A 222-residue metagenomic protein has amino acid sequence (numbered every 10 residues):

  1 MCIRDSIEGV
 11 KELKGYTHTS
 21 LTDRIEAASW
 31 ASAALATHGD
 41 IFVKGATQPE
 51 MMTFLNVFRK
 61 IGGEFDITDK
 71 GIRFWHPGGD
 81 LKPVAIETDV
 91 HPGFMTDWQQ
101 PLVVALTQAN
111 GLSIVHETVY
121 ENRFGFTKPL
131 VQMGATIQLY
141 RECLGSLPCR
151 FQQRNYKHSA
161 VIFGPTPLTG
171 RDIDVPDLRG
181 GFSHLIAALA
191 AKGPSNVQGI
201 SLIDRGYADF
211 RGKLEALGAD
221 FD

Functional and structural regions predicted by a protein language model:
R4-D222: Short, structured segments at the rim of ligand-binding sites
